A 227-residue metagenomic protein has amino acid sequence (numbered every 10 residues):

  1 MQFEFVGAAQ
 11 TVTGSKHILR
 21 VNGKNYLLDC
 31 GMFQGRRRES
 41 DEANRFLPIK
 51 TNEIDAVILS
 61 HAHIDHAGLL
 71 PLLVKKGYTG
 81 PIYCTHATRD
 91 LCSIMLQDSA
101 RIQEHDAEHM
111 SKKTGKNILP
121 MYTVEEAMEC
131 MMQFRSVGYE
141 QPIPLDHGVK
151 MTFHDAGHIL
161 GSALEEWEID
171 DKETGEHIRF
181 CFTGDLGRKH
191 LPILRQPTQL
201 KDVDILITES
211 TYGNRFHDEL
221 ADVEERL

Functional and structural regions predicted by a protein language model:
M1-N52, E129-R195: Core dinuclear metal-dependent hydrolase active-site scaffold
A8, A87-T88, A156, T211: An acidic- and aromatic-residue-enriched active-site/binding cleft used to recognize and process polar
T11, V21-G80, C84, T88-D90 (+3 more regions): Pre-active-site segment of Zn-dependent metallo-hydrolases
K75, D171-E173, T198-L200: A glycine- and small-aliphatic-rich helix-loop capping segment at beta-alpha/alpha-beta transitions that lines
P81, L164, H177, G187-L227: Cap/insert and terminal regions of metallo-dependent hydrolase folds
